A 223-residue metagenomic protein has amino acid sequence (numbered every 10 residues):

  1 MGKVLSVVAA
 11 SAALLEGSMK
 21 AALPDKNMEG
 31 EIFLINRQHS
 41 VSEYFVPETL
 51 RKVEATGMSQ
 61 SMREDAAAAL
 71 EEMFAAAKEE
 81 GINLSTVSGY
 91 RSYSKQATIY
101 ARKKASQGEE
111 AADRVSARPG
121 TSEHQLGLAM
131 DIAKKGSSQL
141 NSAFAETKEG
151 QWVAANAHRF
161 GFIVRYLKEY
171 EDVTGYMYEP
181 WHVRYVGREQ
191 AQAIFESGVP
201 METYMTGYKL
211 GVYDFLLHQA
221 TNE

Functional and structural regions predicted by a protein language model:
G2-V8: Sec-dependent signal peptide recognition, specifically the positively charged N-region followed immediately by
V8-G89, Y93-E223: Extracytoplasmic cell-surface/polysaccharide-interacting catalytic and binding patches
